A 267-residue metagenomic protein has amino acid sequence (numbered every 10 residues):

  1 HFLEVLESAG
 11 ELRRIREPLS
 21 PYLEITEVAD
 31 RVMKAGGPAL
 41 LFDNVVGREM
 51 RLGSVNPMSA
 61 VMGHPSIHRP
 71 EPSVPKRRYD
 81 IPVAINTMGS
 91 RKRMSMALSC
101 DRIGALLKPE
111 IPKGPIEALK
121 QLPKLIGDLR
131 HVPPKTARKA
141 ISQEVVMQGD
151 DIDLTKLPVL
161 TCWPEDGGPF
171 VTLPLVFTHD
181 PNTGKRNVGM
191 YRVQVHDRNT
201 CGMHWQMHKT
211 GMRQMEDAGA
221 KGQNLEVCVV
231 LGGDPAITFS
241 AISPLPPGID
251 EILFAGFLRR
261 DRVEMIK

Functional and structural regions predicted by a protein language model:
H1-K267: Extended, highly charged
